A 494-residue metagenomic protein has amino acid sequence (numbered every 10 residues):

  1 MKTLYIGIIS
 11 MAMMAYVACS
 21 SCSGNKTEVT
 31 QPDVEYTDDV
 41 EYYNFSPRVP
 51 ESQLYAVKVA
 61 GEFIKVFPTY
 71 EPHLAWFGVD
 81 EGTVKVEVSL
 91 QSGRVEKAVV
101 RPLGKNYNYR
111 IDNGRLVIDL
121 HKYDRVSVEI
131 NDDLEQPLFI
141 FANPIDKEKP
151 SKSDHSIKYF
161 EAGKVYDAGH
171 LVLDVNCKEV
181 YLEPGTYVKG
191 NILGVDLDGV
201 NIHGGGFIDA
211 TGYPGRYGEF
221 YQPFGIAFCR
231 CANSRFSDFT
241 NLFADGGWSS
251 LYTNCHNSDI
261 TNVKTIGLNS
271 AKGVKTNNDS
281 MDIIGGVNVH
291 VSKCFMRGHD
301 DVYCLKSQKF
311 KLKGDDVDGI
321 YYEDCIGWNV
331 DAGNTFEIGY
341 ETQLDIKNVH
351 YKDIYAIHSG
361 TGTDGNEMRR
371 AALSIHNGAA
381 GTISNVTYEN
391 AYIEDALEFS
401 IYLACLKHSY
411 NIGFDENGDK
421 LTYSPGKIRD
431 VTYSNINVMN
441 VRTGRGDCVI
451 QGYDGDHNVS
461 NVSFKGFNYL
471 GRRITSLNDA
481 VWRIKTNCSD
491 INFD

Functional and structural regions predicted by a protein language model:
M1-V29, H203: Bacterial Sec-dependent N-terminal signal peptides
S21-S23, E28-D494: Extracellular/periplasmic carbohydrate-active domains that bind, remodel, or depolymerize complex polysaccharides
